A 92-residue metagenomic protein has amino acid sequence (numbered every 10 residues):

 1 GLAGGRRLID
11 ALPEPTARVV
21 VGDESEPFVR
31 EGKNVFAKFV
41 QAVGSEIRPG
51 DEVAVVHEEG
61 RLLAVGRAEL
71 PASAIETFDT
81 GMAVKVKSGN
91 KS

Functional and structural regions predicted by a protein language model:
G1-S92: Accessory RNA 3′-end/elbow-binding domains used by RNA modification enzymes
